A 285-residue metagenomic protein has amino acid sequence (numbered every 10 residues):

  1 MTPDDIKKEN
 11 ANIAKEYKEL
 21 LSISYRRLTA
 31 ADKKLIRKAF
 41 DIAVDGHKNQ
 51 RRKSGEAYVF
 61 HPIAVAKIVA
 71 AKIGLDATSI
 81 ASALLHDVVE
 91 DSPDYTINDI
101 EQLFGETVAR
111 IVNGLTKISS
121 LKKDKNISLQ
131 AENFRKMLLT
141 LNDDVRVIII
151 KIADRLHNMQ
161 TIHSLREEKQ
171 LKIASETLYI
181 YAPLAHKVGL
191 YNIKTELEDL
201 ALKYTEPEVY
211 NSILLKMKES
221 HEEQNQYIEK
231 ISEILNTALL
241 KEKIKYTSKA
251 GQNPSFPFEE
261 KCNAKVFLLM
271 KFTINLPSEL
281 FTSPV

Functional and structural regions predicted by a protein language model:
M1-K271, L276-V285: Active-site helical microenvironments for divalent-metal-assisted chemistry
